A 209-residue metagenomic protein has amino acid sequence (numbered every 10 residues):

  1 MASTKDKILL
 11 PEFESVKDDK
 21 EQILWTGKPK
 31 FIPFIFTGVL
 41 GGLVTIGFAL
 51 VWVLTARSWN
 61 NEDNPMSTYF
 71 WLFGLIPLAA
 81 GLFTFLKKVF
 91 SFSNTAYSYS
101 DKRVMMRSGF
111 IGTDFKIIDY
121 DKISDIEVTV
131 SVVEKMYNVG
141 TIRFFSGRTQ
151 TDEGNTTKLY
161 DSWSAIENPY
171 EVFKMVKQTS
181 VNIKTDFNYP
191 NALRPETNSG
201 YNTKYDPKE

Functional and structural regions predicted by a protein language model:
A2-G27: Short, charged cytosolic
S3, N138-E209: A membrane-cytosol interface segment of integral membrane proteins
Q22, T113-F115, T156-D161: Short, mixed charged/polar active-site loops that provide acid/base catalysis or chelate metal/phosphate cofactors
G27-P29, D101, S108, K122 (+2 more regions): Flexible glycine-/small-residue-rich
F31, I111-D114, Q150-T151: Short, surface-exposed beta-strand-loop junctions and turns on beta-sheet-rich folds
I32-N94: Alpha-helical transmembrane spans
A80-E127: Conserved beta-hairpin
I111-D114, V128-T141: Short acidic, Gly/Pro-enriched loop/turn segments at secondary-structure junctions
